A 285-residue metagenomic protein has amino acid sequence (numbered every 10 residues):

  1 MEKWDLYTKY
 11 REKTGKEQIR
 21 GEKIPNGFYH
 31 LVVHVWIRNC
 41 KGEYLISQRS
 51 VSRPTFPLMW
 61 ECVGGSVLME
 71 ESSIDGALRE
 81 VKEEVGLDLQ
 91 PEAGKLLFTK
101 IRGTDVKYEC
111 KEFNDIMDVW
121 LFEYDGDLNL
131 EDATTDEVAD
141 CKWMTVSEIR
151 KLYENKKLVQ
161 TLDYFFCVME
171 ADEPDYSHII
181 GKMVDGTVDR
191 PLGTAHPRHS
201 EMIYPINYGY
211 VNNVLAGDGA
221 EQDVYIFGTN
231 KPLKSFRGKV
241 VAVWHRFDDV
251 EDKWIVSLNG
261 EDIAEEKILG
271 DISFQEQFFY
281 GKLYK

Functional and structural regions predicted by a protein language model:
M1-H34, R38-C40: Acidic, metal-coordinating catalytic segment for phosphate/diphosphate chemistry, firing primarily on the Nudix
E2-W4, L31-V33, G42, D118 (+3 more regions): Change "...and in nucleic-acid phosphodiester-cleaving endonucleases..." to "...and in nucleic-acid processing enzymes
G21, L58, K100-G103, Y108-P174: Nudix hydrolase/Nudix homology domain
E22-V32, E43-E83: Conserved Nudix-box catalytic region and its N-terminal flanking loop in Nudix hydrolases and closely related
W36, I46, V119-L121, C141-W143 (+1 more regions): Conserved hydrophobic/aromatic beta-strand scaffold that supports enzyme active sites
D88-T99: A short coil-to-beta-strand element that immediately follows conserved catalytic motifs
E173-K285: Hydrophobic N-terminal alpha-helices or hydrophobic patches in metabolic proteins across all domains of life
